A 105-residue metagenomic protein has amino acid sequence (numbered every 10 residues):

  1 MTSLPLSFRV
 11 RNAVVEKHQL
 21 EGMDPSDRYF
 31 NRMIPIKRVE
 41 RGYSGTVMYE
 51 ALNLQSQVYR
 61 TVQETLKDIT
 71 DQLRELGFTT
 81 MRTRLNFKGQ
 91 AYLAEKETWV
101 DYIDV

Functional and structural regions predicted by a protein language model:
M1-Y29: Negatively charged, low-complexity tracts enriched in Asp/Glu with abundant Ser/Thr
L6-F8, P35, M81: Intrinsically disordered, low-complexity regions enriched in serine, threonine, proline and polar/charged residues
F30-L54: Short aromatic-glycine-(Arg/Gly/Cys) micro-motifs in beta-strand/loop hairpins
M48-K67: A short, exposed loop/beta-hairpin motif centered on an aromatic-Gly-Thr core
E50, L73-T80: The feature captures the alpha-helical scaffold/lid subdomain characteristic of nucleotidyltransferase
T79-V105: Intrinsically disordered, low-complexity charged/polar segments
